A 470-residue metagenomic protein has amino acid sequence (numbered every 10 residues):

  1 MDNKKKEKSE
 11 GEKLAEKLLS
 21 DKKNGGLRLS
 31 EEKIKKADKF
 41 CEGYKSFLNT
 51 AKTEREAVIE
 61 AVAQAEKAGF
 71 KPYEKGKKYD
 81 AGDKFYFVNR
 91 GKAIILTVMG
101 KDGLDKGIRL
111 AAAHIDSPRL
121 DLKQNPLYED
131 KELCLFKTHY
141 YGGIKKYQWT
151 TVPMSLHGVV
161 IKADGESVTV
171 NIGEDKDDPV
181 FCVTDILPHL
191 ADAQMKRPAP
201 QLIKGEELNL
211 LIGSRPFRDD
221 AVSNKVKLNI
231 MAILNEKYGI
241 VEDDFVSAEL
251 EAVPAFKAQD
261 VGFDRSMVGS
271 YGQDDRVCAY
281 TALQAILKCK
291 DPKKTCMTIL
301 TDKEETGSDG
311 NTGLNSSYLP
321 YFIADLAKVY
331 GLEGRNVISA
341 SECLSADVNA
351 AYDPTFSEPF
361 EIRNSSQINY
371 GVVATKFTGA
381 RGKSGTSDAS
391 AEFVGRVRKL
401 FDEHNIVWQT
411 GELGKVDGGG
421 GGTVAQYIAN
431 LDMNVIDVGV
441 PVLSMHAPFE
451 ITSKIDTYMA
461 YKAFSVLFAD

Functional and structural regions predicted by a protein language model:
M1-D470: N-terminal hydrophobic/helix-forming segments and targeting peptides
